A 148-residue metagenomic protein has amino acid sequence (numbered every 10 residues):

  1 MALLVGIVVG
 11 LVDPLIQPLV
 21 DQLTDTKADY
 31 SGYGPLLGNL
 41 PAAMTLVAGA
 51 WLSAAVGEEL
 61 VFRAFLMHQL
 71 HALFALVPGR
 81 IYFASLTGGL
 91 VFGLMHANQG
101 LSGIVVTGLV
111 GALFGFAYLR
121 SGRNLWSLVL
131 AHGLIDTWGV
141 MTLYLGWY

Functional and structural regions predicted by a protein language model:
M1-A54, A72-V77: Juxtamembrane helix-loop-helix connectors linking adjacent transmembrane helices in multi-pass membrane enzymes
L3, M44-A48, Y82-T87, I104-V105 (+1 more regions): Hydrophobic alpha-helical transmembrane segments
L36-P41, P78-T87, R123, W138 (+1 more regions): Aromatic-enriched alpha-helical transmembrane segments of multi-pass intramembrane proteins
V47, S85-M95, V110-F114: Hydrophobic, membrane-inserted alpha-helices
G57-L86, F116-R123: Membrane-interface helix/loop boundary segments of multi-pass membrane proteins
L94-S102: Membrane-interface helix caps and helix-loop-helix hairpins in membrane proteins
L101-Y148: Functionally important transmembrane alpha-helices
